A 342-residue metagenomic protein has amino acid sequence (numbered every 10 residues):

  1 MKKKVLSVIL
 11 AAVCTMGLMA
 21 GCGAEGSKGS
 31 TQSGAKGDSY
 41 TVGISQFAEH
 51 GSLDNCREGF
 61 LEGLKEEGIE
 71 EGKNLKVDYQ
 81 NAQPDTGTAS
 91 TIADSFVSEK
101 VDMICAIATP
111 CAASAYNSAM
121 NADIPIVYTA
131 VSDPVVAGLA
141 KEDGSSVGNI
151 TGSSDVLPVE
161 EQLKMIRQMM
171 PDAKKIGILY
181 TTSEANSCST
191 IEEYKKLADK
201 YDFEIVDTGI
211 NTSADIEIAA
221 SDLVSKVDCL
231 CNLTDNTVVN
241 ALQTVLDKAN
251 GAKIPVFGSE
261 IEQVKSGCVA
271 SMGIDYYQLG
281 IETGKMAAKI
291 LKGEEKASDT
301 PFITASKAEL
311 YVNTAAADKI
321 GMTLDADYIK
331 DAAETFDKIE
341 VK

Functional and structural regions predicted by a protein language model:
M1-T41, E66, E70, K342: Short, low-complexity disordered leader/linker segments with a strong preference for bacterial N-terminal type II
G26-V42, I69-N74, E142, R167-K174 (+1 more regions): Immediate post-signal peptide segment of exported/extracytoplasmic ligand-binding proteins
A35-K36, D133-K175, I274-E295: Hydrophobic alpha-helical segments within soluble ligand-binding/sensing domains
Y40-E67, D78-G87, S183-S187, N236-V238: Extracytoplasmic "Venus flytrap"
V42, F60, T151-A198, P301-A317: An alpha-beta-alpha
K76-S98, T208-L223: Structural motif
N81-K141, D235-S259: Beta-alpha junction/loop-to-helix N-cap segments that form part of ligand/metal-binding clefts
K289-K342: Hinge/cleft segment of the Venus flytrap/periplasmic-binding protein
